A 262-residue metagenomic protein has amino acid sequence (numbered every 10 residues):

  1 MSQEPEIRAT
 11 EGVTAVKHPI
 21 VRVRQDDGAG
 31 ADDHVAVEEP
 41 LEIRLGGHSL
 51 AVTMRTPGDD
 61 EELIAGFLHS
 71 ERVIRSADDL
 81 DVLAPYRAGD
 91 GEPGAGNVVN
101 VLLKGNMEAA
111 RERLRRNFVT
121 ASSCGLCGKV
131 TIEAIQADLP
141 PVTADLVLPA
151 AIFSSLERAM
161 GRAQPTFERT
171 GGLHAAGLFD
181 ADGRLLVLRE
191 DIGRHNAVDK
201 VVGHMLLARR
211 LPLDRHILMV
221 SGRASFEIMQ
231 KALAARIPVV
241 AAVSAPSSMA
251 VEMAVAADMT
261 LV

Functional and structural regions predicted by a protein language model:
S2-A176, D180-L188: Intrinsically disordered, low-complexity regions enriched in acidic/Ser/Thr/Pro/Gln residues
M54, F118, I192, R223 (+1 more regions): Conserved residues at beta->alpha junctions
P165-L211, I217-L218: Histidine/lysine/aspartate-rich catalytic loop segments that bind and position anionic ligands
H195-V262: Feature captures the catalytic cores and cofactor-binding loops of soluble hydro-lyases/lyases that act on carboxylate
